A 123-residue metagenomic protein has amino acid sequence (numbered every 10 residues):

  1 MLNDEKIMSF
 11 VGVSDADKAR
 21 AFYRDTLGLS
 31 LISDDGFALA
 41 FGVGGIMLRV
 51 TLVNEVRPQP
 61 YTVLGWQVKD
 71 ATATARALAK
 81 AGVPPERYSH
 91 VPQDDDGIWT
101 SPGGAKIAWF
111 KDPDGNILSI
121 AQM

Functional and structural regions predicted by a protein language model:
M1-K18, M47, Y61-L64, A121-M123: N-terminal beta-strand motif that seeds the catalytic metal site of vicinal oxygen chelate
M1-L2, W66, R76-M123: Vicinal oxygen chelate
F10-L48, E55, A73: Core segments of cupin and vicinal oxygen chelate
D15, D70, D112-D114: Acidic active-site catalytic centers that drive phospho-/nucleotidyl reactions and related ester hydrolyses
D35-F37, P58-Q59, Q93, G103-G104: Short acidic/glycine-enriched loop/turn segments that link adjacent beta-strands
N54-E55, W99: Short Gly/Pro-enriched turn/cap motifs at secondary-structure boundaries
V56-R57, T62-A71: Helix-adjacent hinge/juxtasegments
